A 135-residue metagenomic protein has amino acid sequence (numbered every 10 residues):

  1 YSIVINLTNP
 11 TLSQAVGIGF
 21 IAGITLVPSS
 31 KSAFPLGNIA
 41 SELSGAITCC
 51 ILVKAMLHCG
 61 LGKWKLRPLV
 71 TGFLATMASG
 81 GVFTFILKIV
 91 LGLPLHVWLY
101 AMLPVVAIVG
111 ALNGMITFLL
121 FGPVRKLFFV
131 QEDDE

Functional and structural regions predicted by a protein language model:
Y1-A15: Generic transmembrane alpha-helix motif of multi-pass integral membrane proteins
S2-I3, L26-V27, A46, C50 (+2 more regions): Hydrophobic transmembrane alpha-helices of multi-pass small-molecule transporters
I5-N6, A46-K54, F121, R125: Hydrophobic transmembrane alpha-helices
L12-I21, A46-K63: Hydrophobic alpha-helical transmembrane segments
S13-L26, P68-A75: Central hydrophobic cores of alpha-helical transmembrane segments in multi-pass integral membrane proteins
A22-V53: Interfacial aromatic-anchored transmembrane helix boundaries in multi-pass membrane proteins
P28-S29, L52, M56, F85-V90: Helix-loop junctions at the membrane-solvent interface of multi-pass transporters, primarily the C-terminal
L36, L61-E135: Membrane-embedded alpha-helical hairpins and interfacial helices in multi-pass inner-membrane proteins
